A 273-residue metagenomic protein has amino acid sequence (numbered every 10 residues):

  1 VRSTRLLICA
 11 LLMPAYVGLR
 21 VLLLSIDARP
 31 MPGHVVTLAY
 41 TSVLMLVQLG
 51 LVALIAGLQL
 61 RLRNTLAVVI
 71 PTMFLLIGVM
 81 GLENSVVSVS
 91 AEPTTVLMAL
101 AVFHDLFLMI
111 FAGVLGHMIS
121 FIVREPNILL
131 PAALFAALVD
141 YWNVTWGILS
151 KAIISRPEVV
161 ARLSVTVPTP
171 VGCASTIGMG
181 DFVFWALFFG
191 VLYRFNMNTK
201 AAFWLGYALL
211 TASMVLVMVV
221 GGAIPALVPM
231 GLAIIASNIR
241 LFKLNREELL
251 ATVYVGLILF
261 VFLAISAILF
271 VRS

Functional and structural regions predicted by a protein language model:
V1-S273: A membrane-topology feature that recognizes alpha-helical transmembrane segments and their immediate juxtamembrane
